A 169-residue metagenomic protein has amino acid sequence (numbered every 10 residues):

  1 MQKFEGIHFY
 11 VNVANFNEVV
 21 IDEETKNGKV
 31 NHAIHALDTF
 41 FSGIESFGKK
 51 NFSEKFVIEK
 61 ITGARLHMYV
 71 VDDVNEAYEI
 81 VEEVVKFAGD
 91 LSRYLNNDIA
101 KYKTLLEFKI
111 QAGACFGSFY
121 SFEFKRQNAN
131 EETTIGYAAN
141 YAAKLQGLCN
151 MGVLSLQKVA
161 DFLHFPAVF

Functional and structural regions predicted by a protein language model:
M1-K86: Catalytic NTP-binding/metal-coordinating core of nucleotidyl cyclase/transferase enzymes
V20, V70, E123, L163-H164: Activation segment
T25, N128-A129, V168: Short secondary-structure boundary/capping segments
D38-S46, E83, G89, R93-A100 (+1 more regions): Acidic, metal/cofactor-coordinating or nucleic-acid-engaging core segments within structured domains
K49-E79, N97-G136: Catalytic core of nucleotidyl cyclases, primarily class III adenylyl/guanylyl cyclases
E83, T134-Y137, Y141: Short acidic-hydrophobic sequence patches enriched in Asp/Glu that either
L91, A138-L148, F162: Short, charged, amphipathic alpha-helix that recurs within catalytic cores of restriction-modification and other
A100-K103, I110-Y120, Q146-F169: A short beta-strand->alpha-helix segment at the C-terminal rim of the class III nucleotidyl cyclase catalytic domain
